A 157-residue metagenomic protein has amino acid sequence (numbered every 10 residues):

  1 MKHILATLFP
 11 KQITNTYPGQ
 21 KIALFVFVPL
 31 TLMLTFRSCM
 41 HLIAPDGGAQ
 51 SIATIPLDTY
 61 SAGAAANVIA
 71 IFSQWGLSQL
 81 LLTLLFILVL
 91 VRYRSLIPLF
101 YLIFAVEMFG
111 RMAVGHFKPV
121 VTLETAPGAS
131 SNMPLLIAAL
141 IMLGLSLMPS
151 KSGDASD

Functional and structural regions predicted by a protein language model:
T7-P18: Cytosolic juxtamembrane amphipathic/interface segments immediately preceding and feeding into a transmembrane helix
P18-A44: N-terminal signal-anchor transmembrane alpha helix
L32, I52-I87: Core segments of alpha-helical transmembrane spans in multipass integral membrane proteins
M33-F36, A105-G115: Aromatic-anchored segments of alpha-helical transmembrane domains
A53-I55, V121-P134: Non-cytosolic membrane-interface motifs at loop->transmembrane helix junctions
T83-P98: Juxtamembrane helix-break-helix junctions at the cytosolic face of small multi-pass alpha-helical membrane proteins
Y101-R111, A129-A139: Hydrophobic alpha-helical segments of small multi-pass membrane proteins
I137-A155: Membrane-water interface at the C-terminal end of transmembrane alpha helices
